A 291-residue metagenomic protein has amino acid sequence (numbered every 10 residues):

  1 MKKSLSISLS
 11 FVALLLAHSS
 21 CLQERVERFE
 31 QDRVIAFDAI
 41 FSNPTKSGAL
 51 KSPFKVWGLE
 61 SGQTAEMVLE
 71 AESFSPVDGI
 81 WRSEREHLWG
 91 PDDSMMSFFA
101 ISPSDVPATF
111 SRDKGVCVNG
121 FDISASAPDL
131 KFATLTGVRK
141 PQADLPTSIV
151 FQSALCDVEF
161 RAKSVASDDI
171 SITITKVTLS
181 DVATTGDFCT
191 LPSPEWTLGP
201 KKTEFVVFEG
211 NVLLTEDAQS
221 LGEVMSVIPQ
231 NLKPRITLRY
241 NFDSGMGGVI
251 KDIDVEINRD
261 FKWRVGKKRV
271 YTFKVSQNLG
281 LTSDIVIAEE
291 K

Functional and structural regions predicted by a protein language model:
K2-S6, S20-K291: Sec-type signal peptide cleavage vicinity
S8-A17: Bacterial N-terminal signal peptides
